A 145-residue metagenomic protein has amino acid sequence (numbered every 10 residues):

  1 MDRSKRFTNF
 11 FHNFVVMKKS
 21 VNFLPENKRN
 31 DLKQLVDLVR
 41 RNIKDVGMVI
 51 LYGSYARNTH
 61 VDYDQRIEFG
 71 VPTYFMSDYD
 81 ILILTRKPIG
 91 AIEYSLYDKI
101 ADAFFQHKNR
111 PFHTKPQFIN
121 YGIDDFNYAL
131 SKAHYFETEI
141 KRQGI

Functional and structural regions predicted by a protein language model:
D2-D62: Helical scaffold of the NTase/Pol beta-like nucleotidyltransferase catalytic core
K18-N42, F69-Y128: Metal-dependent nucleotidyltransferase catalytic core
Y52-Y55, Y79, F136: Aromatic side chains
T73, E137-E139: Short secondary-structure boundary/capping segments
D98-K99, Y135-E137: Short intrinsically disordered coil segments
A129-Y135: Short, low-order "capping/linker" segments at domain edges
K141-I145: Catalytic cores of NTP-dependent nucleotidyl/adenyl transfer enzymes across multiple folds
